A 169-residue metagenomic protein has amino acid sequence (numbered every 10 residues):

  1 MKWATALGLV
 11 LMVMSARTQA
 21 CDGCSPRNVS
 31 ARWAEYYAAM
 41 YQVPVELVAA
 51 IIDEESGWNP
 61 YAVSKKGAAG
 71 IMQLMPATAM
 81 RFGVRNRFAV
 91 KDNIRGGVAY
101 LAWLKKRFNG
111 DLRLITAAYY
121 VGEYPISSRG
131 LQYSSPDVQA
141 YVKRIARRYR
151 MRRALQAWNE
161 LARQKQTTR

Functional and structural regions predicted by a protein language model:
K2-L9: Sec-dependent signal peptide recognition, specifically the positively charged N-region followed immediately by
V13-S15: N-terminal signal peptide c-region/cleavage motif recognized by signal peptidases
C21-R169: Catalytic glycan-binding domains that act on GlcNAc-containing polysaccharides
